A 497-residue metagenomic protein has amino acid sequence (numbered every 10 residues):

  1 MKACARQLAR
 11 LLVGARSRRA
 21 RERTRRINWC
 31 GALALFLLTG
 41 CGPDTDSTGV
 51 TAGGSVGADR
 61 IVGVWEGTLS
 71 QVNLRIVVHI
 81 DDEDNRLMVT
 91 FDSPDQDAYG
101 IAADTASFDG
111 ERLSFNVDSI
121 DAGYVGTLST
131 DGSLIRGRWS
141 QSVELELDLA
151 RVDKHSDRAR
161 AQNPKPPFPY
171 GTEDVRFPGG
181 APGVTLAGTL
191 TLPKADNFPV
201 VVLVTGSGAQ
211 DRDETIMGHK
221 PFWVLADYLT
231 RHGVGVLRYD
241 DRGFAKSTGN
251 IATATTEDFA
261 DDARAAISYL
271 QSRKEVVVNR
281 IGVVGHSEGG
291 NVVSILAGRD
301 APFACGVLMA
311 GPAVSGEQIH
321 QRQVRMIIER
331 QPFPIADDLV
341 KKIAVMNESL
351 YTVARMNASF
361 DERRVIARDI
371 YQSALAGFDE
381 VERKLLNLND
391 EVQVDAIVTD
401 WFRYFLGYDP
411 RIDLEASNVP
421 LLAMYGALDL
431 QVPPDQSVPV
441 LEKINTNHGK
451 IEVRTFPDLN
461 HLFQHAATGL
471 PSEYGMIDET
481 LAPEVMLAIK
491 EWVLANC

Functional and structural regions predicted by a protein language model:
G49, G53-S129, R136-Q141, Q162 (+2 more regions): Central antiparallel beta-sheet cores of small beta-barrel/beta-sandwich binding domains
H155-D196: N-terminal cap/lid segment of alpha/beta-hydrolase-fold proteins
N197-S207: Short beta-strand element of the alpha/beta-hydrolase
T215-V236: Short amphipathic alpha-helix adjacent to the substrate-entry channel of hydrolases
T253-K274: Alpha/beta-hydrolase active-site loop
V307-A416: Accessory cap/linker subdomain of secreted extracellular hydrolases
S417, A423-Y425: Short beta-strand/loop motif that positions the catalytic acidic residue of the alpha/beta-hydrolase fold
V419, P433-I444: Short alpha-helix in the alpha/beta-hydrolase fold that links the catalytic acid
